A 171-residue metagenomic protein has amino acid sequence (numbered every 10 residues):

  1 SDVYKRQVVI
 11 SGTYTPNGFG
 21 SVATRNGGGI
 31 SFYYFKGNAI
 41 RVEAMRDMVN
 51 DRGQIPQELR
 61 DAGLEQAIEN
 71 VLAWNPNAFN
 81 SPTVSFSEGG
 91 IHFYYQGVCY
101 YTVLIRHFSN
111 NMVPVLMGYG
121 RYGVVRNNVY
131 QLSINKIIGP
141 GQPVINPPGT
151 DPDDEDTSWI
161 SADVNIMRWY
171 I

Functional and structural regions predicted by a protein language model:
V3-Y4: Short, small-residue-biased leader/transition segments that mark boundaries at the very start of proteins
V8-G12: Internal, hydrophobic beta-strand segments that form the core of beta-sheet-rich folds
T13-T15, I30-P143: Extended, compositionally biased non-globular segments
N17-G27: Glycine-rich, aromatic-lined ligand/substrate-binding cores of catalytic and carbohydrate-binding domains
S21-A23, Q142-I145: Short conserved micro-motifs at the rims of enzyme active sites and ligand-binding pockets
R121, R126, P143-I171: C-terminal functional modules
